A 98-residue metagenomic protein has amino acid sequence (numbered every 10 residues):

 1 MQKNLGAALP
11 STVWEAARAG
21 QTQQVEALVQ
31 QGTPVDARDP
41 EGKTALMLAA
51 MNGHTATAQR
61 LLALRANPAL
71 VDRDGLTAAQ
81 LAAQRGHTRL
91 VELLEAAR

Functional and structural regions predicted by a protein language model:
Q24, A56-T57, R89-L90: Conserved ankyrin/ankyrin-like repeat signature
E26-P34, Q59-N67, E95-R98: Ankyrin repeat domain, specifically the short helix-to-loop turn at the C-terminus of the second helix of each repeat
